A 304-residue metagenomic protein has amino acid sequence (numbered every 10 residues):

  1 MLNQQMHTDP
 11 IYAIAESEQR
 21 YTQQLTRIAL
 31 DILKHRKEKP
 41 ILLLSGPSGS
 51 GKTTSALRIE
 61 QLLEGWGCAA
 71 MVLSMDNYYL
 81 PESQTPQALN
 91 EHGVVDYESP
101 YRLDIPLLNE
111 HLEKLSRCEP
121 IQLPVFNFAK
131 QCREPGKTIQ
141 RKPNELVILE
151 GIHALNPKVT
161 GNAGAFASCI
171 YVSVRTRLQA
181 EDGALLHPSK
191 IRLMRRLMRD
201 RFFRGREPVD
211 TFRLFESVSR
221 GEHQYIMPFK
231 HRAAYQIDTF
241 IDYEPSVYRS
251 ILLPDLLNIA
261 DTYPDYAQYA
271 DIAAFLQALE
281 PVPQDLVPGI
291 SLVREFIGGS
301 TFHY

Functional and structural regions predicted by a protein language model:
M1-R27: Charged, amphipathic alpha-helical linker segments immediately N-terminal to NTP-binding catalytic cores
P10-A15, T22, R36, P157-Y304: Conserved NTP phosphate-binding and transfer environment spanning the P-loop NTPase/kinase superfamily
E38, N109-F166, F212-F229, I297: Glycine-rich phosphate-binding loop used to anchor ATP phosphates in small-molecule kinases, encompassing both
L42-L44: Hydrophobic anchor at the beta1->P-loop junction of P-loop NTPases
G49: Walker A (P-loop) phosphate-binding loop of P-loop NTPases
K52: Conserved lysine of the Walker
M71-L73, L80-A129, L146: Conserved nucleotide-sensing/catalytic segment adjacent to the nucleotide-binding pocket in NTP-handling enzymes
